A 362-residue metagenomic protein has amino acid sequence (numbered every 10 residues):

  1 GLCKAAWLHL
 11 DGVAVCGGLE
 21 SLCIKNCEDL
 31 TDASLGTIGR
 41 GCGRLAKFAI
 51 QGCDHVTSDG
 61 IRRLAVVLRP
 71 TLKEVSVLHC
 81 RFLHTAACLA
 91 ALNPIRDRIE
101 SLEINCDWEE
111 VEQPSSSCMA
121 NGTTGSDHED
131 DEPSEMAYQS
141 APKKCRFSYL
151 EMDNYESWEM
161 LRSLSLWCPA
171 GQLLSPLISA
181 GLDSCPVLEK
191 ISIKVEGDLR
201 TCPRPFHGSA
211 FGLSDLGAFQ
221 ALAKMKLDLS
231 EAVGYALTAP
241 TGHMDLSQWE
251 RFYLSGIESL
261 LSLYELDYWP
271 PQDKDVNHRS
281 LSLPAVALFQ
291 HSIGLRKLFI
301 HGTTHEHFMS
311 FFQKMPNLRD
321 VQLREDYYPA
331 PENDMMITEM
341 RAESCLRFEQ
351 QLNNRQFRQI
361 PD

Functional and structural regions predicted by a protein language model:
G1-D362: The conserved beta-strand core of Leucine-Rich Repeat
